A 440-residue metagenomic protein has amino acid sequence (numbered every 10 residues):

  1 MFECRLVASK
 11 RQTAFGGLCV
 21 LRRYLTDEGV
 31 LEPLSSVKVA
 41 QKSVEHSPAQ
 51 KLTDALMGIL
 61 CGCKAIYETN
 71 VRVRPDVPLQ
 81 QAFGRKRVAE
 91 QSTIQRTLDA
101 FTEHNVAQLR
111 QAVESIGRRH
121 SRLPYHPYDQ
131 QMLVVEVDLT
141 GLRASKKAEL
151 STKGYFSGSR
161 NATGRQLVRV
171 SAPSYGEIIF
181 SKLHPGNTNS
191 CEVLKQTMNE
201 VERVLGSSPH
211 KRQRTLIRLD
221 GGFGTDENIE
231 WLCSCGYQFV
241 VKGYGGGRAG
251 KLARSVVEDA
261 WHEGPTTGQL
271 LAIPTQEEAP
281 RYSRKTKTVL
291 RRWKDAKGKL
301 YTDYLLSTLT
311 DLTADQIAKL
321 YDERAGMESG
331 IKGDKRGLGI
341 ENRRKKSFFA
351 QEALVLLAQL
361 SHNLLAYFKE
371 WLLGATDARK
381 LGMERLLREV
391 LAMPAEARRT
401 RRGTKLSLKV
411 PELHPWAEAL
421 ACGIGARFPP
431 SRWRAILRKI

Functional and structural regions predicted by a protein language model:
M1-A162, Q166-H210, C235, A392-I440: Dynamic "connector" segments at or just before major functional cores
M1-F2, L31-S35, R74-P78, A296-D303 (+3 more regions): Short acidic (Asp/Glu) and glycine-rich catalytic loops that position anionic groups and cofactors
F2, C235-R336, I424-I440: An anionic, glycine-rich sequence signature occurring as long contiguous blocks
I59, L365-E396: Conserved nucleotidyltransferase catalytic core and NTase-mimicking acidic/glycine-rich helix/loop elements in nucleic
T69, Q316-F348, A353, L357 (+1 more regions): Short amphipathic alpha-helical "interface-anchor" segments enriched in bulky aromatics
M132-E136, R214-R218, Q238-V240: Structural preference for beta-strand elements that scaffold enzyme active sites
L150-S151, F156, D226-G243: A short alpha/beta connector and helix-capping loop motif
I217-T225, G245-R248: Acidic, metal-coordinating catalytic cores used for nucleic-acid/nucleotide bond scission and strand-transfer chemistry
